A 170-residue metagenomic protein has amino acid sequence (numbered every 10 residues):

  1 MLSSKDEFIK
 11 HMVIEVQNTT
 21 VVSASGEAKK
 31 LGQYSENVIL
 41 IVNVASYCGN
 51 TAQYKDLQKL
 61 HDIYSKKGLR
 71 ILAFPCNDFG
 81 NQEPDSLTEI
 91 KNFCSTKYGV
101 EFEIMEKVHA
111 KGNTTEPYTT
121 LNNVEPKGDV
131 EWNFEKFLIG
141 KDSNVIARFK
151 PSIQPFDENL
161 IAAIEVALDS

Functional and structural regions predicted by a protein language model:
L2-G32, A52: N-terminal "domain-start" segment that seeds a small globular fold
K30-G32, D62-I63, P126-V130: Surface-exposed acidic, glycine-flexible loop patches that form ligand/cofactor-binding and adhesion interfaces
N37-V38, S46-Y47, T51-P75, S95-Y98: Conserved helix-turn-beta segment immediately C-terminal to the redox Cys motif in thioredoxin-like folds
C48-T51, F79-Q82, P155: Acidic-and-aromatic substrate-binding clefts and catalytic sites of carbohydrate-active enzymes
D56-K59, D85, E89, E116 (+1 more regions): Extracytoplasmic/secreted proteins, especially bacterial periplasmic and envelope-associated proteins
G68-D85, E101-G112: Thiol-based oxidoreductase modules, predominantly thioredoxin-like and allied folds used for disulfide exchange
T88-N133: Short, internal strand/loop/helix patches that form the active-site neighborhood or redox-interaction surface
E116-S170: Thiol-/selenol-based redox modules, centered on thioredoxin-like and closely related oxidoreductase domains
